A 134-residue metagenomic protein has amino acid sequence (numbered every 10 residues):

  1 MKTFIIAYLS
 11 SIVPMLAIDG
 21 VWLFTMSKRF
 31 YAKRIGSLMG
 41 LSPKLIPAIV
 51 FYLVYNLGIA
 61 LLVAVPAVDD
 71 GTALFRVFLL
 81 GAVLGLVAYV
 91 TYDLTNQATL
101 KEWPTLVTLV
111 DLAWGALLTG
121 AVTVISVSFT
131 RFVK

Functional and structural regions predicted by a protein language model:
M1-W114, L118-K134: Juxtamembrane/disordered regions of integral membrane proteins
